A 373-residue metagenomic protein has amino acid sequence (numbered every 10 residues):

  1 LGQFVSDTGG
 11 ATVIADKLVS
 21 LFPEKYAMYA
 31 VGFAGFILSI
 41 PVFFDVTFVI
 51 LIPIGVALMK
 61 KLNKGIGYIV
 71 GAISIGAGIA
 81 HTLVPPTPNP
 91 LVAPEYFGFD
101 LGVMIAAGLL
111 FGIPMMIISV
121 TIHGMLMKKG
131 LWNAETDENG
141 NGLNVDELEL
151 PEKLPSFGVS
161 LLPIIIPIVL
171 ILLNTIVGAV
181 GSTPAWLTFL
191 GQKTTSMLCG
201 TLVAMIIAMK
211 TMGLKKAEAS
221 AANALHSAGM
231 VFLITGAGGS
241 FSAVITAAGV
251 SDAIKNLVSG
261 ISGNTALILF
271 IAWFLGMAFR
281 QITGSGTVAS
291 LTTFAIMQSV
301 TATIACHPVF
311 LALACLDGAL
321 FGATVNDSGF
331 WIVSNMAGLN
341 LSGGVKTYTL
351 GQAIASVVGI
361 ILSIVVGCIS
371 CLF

Functional and structural regions predicted by a protein language model:
L1-T12, L190-D252, A266-L269: Core transmembrane alpha-helical segments of multi-pass membrane transporters/permeases
D7-G10, F43, N89, L173-T183 (+4 more regions): Transmembrane helix-loop junctions in multi-pass membrane proteins
I14-L18, T246-N264, S299-A302: Membrane-interface interhelical connector segments
K17-A30, N63, L150-P155, H226-S227 (+2 more regions): Transmembrane-helix boundary/entry motifs in multi-pass membrane transporters
V19-V103, A107, T283-D317: Hydrophobic transmembrane alpha-helices that form the pore/transport pathway of multi-pass ion and small-solute
M28-G32, V70, I105-L109, S160-L161 (+8 more regions): Hydrophobic alpha-helical transmembrane segments
L62-K64, V103-L148, D317-F373: Juxtamembrane and boundary regions of transmembrane helices in multi-pass small-molecule transporters and channels
A106-S220, C371-F373: Long, contiguous bundles of hydrophobic transmembrane helices that form the permeation core of multi-pass
